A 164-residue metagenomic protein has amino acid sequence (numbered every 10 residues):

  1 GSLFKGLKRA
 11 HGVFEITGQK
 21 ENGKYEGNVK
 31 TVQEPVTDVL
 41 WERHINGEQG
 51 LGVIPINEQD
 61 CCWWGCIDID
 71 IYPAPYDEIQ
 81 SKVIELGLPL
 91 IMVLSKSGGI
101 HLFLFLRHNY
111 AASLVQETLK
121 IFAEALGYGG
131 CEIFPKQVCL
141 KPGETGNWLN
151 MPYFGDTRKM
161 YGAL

Functional and structural regions predicted by a protein language model:
G1-W64, Y72-I79, N147-W148, Y153-D156 (+1 more regions): DNA replication initiation on ssDNA origins
K5-R9, L88-M92, G130-C131: Short secondary-structure junctions
Q33-T37, L94, E117-A123: A signal for specific C-terminal beta-sheet/loop modules enriched in small/flexible residues with GP/PG/PP motifs
L51-N57, Q80-S81, L86-S95, F134-K141: Catalytic micro-motifs at enzyme active sites that drive phosphoryl/nucleotidyl and oxygen chemistry
C66-I67, L90-V115, C139-F154: Histidine-centered divalent-metal-coordination microenvironment in nucleic-acid enzymes
P75-E85, F105-C131, T157-L164: Helical (often loop-to-helix) elements that flank the catalytic cores of nucleotide-handling enzymes
A123-K159: Flexible helix-coil linker/hinge segments at domain or subdomain boundaries
